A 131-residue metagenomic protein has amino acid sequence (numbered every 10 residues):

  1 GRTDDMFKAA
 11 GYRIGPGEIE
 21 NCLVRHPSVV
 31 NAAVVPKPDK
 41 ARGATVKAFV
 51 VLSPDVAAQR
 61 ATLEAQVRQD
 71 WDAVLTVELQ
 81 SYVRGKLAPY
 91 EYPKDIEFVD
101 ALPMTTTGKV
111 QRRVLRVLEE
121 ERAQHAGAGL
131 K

Functional and structural regions predicted by a protein language model:
G1-E91, V110: AMP-binding/adenylate-forming catalytic core of the ANL superfamily
M6-F7, C22, E97-V99, E121-A123: Intrinsically disordered, low-complexity regions of eukaryotic proteins
I14, I19, I96, V117-L118 (+1 more regions): Weak global preference for isoleucine
P27, E91, T106, E119-R122: Generic low-complexity, intrinsically disordered sequence content enriched in small uncharged/hydrophobic residues
A41, K47, V99-E119: Flexible lysine-rich "adenylation lid" loop at the C-terminal edge of ANL adenylation domains
R60-Q69, L118-K131: Acidic/polar alpha-helix N-cap and adjacent early helical turns within long charge-rich amphipathic helices/linkers
G85-K109, G129-K131: AMP-binding/adenylate-forming catalytic domain of the ANL superfamily
